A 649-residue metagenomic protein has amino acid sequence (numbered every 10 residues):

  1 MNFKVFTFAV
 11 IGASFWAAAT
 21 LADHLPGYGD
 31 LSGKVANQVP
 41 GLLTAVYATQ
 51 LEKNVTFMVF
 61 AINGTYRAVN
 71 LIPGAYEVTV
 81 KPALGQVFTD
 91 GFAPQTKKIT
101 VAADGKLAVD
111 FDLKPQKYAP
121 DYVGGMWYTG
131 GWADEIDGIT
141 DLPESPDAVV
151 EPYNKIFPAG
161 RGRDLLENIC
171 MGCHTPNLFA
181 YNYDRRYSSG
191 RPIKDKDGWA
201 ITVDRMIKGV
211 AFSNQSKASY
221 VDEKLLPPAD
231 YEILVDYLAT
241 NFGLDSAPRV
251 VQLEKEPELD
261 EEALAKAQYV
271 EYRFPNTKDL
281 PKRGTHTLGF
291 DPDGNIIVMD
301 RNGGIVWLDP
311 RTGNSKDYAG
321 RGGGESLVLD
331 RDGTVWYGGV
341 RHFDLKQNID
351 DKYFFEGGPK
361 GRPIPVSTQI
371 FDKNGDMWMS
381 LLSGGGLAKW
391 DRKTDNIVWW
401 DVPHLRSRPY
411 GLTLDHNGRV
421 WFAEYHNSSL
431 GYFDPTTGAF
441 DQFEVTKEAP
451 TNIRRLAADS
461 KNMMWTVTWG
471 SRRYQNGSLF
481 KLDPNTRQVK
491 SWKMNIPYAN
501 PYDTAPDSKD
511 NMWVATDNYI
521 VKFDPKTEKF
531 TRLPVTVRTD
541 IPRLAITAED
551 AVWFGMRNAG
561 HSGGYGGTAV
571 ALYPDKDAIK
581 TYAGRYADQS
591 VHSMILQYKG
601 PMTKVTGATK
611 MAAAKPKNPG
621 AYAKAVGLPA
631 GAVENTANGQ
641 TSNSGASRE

Functional and structural regions predicted by a protein language model:
G29-L31, A36-N54, P73, G130-P146: Short, ordered, surface-exposed loop/turn motifs in non-cytosolic proteins
T49-T65, V69-N70: Short, acidic Ser/Thr/Gly-rich low-complexity loop/linker segments typical of extracellular and cell-surface proteins
G74-T89: A short, solvent-exposed beta-strand micro-motif common in secreted/extracellular proteins
L166-L178, L234: The canonical Cys-X-X-Cys-His
R273-L280, D317-G322, F354-R362, D401-L405 (+3 more regions): Surface loop/turn motifs at the tips and blade-to-blade linkers of beta-strand repeat domains
F290-D291, I296-R301, V335-R341, W378-S383 (+4 more regions): Conserved beta-strand positions in repeat-built beta-propeller and related beta-rich domains
F290-D293, L329-D332, F371-N374, L414-N417 (+3 more regions): Residue-level detector of Asp-centered blade-edge/turn motifs that repeat once per structural unit in beta-propeller
V535, T539-G631: Blade-level signature of beta-propeller repeat domains, shared across WD40, Kelch, NHL, RCC1 and BNR/Asp-box propellers
